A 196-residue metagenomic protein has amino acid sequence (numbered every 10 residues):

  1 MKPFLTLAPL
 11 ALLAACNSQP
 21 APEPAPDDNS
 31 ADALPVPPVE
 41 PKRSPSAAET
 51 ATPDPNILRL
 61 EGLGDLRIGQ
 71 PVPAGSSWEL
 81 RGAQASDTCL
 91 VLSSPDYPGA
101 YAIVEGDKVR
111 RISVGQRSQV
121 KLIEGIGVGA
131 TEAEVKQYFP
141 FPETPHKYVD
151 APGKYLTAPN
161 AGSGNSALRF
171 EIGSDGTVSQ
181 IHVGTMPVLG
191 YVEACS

Functional and structural regions predicted by a protein language model:
M1-A14: Sec-dependent bacterial lipoprotein signal peptides
A14, D87, V192-E193: Extracellular secreted precursors and ectodomains with disulfide-bonded cysteine-rich loops/domains
C16-Q19: Bacterial signal peptide processing site
E23-D28, N56, Q70-E105, E132-T177 (+1 more regions): A cross-family detector of function-defining hotspots
D28-S77: N-terminal low-complexity, Pro/Thr/Ser-rich intrinsically disordered segments that act as propeptides or flexible
R59-D65, Q119-I126: Second-shell loop/turn segments in exported
V120-Y138: Mature extracytoplasmic domains of secretory-pathway proteins
V183-S196: Short, low-complexity, Pro/Ser/Thr/Gly-rich segments in the mature regions of secreted, periplasmic
